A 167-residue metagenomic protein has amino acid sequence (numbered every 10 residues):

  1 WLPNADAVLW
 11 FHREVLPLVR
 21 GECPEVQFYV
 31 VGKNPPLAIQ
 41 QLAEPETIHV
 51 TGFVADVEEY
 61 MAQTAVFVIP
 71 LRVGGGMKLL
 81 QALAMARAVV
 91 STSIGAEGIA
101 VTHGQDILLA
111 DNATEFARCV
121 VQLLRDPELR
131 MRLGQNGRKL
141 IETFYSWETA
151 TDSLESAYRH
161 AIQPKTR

Functional and structural regions predicted by a protein language model:
W1-Q63: Conserved catalytic-core segment of nucleotide-activated headgroup transferases in glycan assembly
V8-H12, F28, A82, F116 (+1 more regions): A structural motif in glycosyltransferase catalytic domains
L37-I39, V57-E58, G75-G76, G95-A100: Short glycine/proline-enriched, acidic/aromatic patches that form the donor-sugar handling elements
T47, F53, A62-M77, R87-A88: Acidic donor-binding loop of glycosyltransferase active sites
A55, V73-G74, A88, I94-E97 (+1 more regions): Flexible glycine-rich beta->alpha loop in the catalytic core of nucleotide-sugar glycosyltransferases
A62-T64, Q81-I94, T102-H103: Conserved donor-binding/catalytic loop of nucleotide-activated donor transferases
H103, I107-T114, Q122-P127: Conserved acidic donor-binding segment of nucleotide-sugar-dependent glycosyltransferases
L129-T143, A150-S156, H160: A short, well-ordered alpha-helix in the C-terminal region of glycosyltransferases
